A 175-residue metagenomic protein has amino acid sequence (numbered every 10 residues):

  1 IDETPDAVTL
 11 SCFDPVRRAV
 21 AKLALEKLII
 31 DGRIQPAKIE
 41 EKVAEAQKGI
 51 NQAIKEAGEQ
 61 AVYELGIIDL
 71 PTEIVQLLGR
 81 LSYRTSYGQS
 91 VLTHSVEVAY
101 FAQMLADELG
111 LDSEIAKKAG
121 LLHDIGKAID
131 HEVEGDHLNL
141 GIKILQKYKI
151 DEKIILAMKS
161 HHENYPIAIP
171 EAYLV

Functional and structural regions predicted by a protein language model:
I1, L10, V98, H123: Residue-level signature of catalytic and energy-coupling elements of molecular machines, predominantly ATP/GTP-dependent
E3-V8, L28-A46: Interdomain boundary/hinge elements
T4-V20: Short glycine/threonine-rich beta-strand-turn micro-motifs
T4-V8, V75-L78, A119-L122: Short, conserved phosphate-binding/catalytic loop or strand-edge motifs used in phosphoryl-/nucleotidyl-transfer
R17-G32: Charge-rich, low-aromatic oligomerization/scaffolding segments with amphipathic character
K48-G58: Short, low-order "capping/linker" segments at domain edges
E56-Y100, A106-D112: Pre-Walker A segment
S82, T93-E97, M104-V175: Divalent metal-dependent catalytic cores for phosphoryl transfer on phosphate-bearing substrates
